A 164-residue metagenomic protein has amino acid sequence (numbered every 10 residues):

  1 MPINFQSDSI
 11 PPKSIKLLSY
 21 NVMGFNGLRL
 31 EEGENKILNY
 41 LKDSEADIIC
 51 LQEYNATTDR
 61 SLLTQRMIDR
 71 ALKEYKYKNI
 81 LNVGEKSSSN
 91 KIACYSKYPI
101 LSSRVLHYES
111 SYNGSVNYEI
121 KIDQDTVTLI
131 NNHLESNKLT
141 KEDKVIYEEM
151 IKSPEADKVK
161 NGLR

Functional and structural regions predicted by a protein language model:
M1-N39, D43: N-terminal signal-anchor transmembrane helix
P2-S9, R29-L30, I48-Y147: Structured beta-strand-rich core segments of catalytic domains in phosphoester-bond hydrolases
L17-V22, I37-L63, L129-N132, K158-R164: Active-site beta-strand/loop signature of hydrolases that rely on acidic residues for catalysis
S19-E34, N55-T58, K138-L163: Acidic/histidine-rich helix-loop elements that form or flank divalent-metal/phosphate-binding sites at the catalytic
E45, L72, I151-E155: Generic secondary-structure transition motif, activating predominantly at the C-termini of alpha-helices
